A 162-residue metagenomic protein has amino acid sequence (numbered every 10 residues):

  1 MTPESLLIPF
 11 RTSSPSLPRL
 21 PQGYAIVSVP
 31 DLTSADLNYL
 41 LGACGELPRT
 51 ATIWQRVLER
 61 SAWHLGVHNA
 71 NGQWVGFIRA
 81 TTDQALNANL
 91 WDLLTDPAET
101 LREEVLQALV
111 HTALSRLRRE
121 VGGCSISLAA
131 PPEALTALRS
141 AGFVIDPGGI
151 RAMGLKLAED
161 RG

Functional and structural regions predicted by a protein language model:
T2-T52, G149-A152: Short amphipathic alpha-helix that is part of the acyltransferase structural core
L41-A70: Active-site rim helix/loop that mediates acceptor-substrate recognition in acyltransferases
G66, Q73-T82, N87-N89: Conserved beta-strand in the GNAT
L86-A98, R151-M153: Conserved acetyl-CoA binding element of GNAT-fold acetyltransferases
L101-R116: Conserved acetyl-CoA-binding loop-helix of GNAT-fold acetyltransferases
L117-A130: Conserved GNAT acetyl-CoA-binding A-motif
S140-G149: Conserved acetyl-CoA-binding loop of GNAT-fold acetyltransferases
